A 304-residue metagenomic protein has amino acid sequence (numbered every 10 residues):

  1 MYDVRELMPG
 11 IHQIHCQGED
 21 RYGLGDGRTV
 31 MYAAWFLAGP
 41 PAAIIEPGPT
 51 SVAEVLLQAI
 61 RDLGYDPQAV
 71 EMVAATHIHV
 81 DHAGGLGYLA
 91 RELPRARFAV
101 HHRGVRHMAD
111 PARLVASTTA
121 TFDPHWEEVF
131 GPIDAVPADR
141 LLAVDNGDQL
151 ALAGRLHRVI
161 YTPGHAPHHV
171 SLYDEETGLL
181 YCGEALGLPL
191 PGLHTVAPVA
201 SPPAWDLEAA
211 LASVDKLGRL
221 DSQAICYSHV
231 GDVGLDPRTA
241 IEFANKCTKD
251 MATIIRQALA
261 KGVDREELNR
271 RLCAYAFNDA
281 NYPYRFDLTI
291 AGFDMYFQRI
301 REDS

Functional and structural regions predicted by a protein language model:
Y2-L63, P67, L172-E184: Conserved beta-strand hairpin/beta-sheet module of binuclear metal-dependent hydrolase folds, prominently
E6, M108-I160, L211-V214: Metallo-beta-lactamase
G10, L37, E46, H77 (+6 more regions): Divalent metal-coordination and catalytic microenvironments
A43, A74, F98, L179-Y181 (+1 more regions): Residue-level marker for buried hydrophobic side chains located in beta-strands that build the well-ordered beta-sheet
P49-S51, L156-Y161, P167-R238: Metallo-beta-lactamase
A69-D81: Metallo-beta-lactamase
A83-L93: Metal-dependent catalytic neighborhoods of phosphoester/phosphodiester hydrolases
T253-S304: C-terminal regulatory/interaction regions
